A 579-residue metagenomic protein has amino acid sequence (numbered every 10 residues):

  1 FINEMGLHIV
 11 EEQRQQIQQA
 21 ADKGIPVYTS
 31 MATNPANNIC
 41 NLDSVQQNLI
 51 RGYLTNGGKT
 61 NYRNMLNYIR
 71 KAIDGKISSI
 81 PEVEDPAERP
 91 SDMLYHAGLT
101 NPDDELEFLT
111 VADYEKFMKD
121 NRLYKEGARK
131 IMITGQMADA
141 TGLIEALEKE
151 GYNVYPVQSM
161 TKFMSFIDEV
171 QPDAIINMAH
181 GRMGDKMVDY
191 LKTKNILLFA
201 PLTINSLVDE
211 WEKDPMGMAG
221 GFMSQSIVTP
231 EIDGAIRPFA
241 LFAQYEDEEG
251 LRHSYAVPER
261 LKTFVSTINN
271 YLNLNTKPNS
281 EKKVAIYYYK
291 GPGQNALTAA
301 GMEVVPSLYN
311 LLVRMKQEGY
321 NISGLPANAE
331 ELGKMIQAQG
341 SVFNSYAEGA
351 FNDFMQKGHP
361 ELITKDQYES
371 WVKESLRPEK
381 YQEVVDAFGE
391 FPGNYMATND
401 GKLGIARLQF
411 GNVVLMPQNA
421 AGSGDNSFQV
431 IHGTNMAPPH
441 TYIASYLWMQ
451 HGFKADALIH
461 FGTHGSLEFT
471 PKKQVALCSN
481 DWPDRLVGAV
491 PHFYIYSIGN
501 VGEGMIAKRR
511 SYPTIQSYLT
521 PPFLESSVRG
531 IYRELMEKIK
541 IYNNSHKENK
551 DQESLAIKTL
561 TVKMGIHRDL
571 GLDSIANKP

Functional and structural regions predicted by a protein language model:
F1-P579: An N-terminal assembly and electron-transfer interface module characteristic of large anaerobic redox and radical
